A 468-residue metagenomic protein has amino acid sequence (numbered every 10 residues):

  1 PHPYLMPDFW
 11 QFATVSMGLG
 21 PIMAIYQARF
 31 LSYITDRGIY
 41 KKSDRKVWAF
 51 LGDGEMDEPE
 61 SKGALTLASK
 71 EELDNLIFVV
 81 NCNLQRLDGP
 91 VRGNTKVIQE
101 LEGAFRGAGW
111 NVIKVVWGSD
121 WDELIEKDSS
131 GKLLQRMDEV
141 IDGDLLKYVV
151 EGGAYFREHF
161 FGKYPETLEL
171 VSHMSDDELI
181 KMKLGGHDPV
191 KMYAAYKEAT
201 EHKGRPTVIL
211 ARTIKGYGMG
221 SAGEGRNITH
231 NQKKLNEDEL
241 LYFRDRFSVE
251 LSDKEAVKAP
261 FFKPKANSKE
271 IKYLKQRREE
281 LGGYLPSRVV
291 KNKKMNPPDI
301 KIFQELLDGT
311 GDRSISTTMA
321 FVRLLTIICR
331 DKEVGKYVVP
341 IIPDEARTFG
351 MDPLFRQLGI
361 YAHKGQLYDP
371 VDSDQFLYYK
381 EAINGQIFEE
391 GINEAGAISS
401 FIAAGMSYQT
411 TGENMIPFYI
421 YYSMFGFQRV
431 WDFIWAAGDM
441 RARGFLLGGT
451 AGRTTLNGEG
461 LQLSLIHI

Functional and structural regions predicted by a protein language model:
P1-W48, T167-G186, V190-A194, A259-I466: Thiamine diphosphate
T35, M56-G63, L87-G93, E123-S130 (+5 more regions): Short acidic, glycine/serine/threonine-rich loops at helix termini
L51, F78-N81, L210-R212, I420 (+1 more regions): Short beta-strand segments
E58-N83, I434, R441: A short alpha/beta connector and helix-capping loop motif
K70, G107, N111, G118 (+5 more regions): Short, well-ordered loop/turn and helix-capping segments at boundaries between secondary-structure elements and domains
L76, V112-I113, P206-T207, V338 (+1 more regions): Hydrophobic anchor at the start of a short beta-strand that flanks the dinucleotide cofactor-binding loop
C82-D308: Long, well-ordered, tryptophan-enriched scaffold segments
